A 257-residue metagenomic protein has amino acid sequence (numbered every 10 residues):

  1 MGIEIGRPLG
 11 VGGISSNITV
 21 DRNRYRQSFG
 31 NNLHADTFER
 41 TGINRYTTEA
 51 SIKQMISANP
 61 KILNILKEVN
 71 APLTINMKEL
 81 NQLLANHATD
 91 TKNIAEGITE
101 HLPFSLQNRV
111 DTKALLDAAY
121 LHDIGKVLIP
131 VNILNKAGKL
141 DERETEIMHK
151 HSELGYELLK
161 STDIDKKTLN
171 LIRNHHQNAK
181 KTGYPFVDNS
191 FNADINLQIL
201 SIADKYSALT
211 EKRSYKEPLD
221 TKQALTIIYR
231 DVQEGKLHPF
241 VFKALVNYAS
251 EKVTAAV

Functional and structural regions predicted by a protein language model:
M1, D204, P239: Extended charged
M1-I43, V257: Non-Sec secretion/translocation targeting segments of pathogen effectors
Y25, F29-I147, S161: Acidic/His-rich, divalent-metal-binding segments that scaffold phosphate/diphosphate chemistry
D90-T99, I147-K160, L219-E234: An active-site-proximal "capping" alpha-helix that borders the catalytic cofactor pocket
L115-A119, L159-S161, K166-S201, K216 (+1 more regions): Histidine/acidic-rich helix-loop-helix segments that form or flank divalent-metal centers in metalloenzyme catalytic
I124-V131, H175-T182, Y206-L209, K252: A short secondary-structure junction motif
K139-L140, R213-K222: Short, charged, surface-exposed loops that flank catalytic or proteolytic processing sites
Q198-E211: Conserved beta-strand-loop-short alpha-helix elements that form and flank the Mn2+/Mg2+-coordinating active site
